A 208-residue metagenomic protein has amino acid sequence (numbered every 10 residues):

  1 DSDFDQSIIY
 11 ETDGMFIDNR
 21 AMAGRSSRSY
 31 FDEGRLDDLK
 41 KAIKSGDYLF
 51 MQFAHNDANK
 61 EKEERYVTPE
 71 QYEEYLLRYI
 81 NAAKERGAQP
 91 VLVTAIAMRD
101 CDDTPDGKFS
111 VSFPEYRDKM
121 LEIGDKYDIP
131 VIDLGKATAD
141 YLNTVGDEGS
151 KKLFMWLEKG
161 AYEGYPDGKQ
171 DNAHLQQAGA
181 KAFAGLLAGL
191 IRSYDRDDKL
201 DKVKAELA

Functional and structural regions predicted by a protein language model:
D1, N19-E33, K60-V67: Acidic/histidine-rich helix-loop elements that form or flank divalent-metal/phosphate-binding sites at the catalytic
D1-A21, D37-S45: Serine-esterase "nucleophile elbow" of acetyl-processing enzymes
G34-Q177, K181, G185-K204: Alpha-helical cap/lid subdomain in secreted, periplasmic, or secretory-pathway luminal O-acyl-processing enzymes
L207-A208: Short, solvent-exposed mixed-charge patches
